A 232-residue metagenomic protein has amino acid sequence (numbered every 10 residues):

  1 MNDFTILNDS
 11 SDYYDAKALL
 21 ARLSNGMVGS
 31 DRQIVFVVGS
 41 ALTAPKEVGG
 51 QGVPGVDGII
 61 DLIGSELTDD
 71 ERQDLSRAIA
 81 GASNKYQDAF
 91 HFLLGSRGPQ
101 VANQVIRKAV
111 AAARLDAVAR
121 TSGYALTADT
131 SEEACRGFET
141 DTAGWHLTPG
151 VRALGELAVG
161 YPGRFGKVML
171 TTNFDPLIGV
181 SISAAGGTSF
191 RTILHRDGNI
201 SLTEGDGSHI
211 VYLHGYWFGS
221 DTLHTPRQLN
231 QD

Functional and structural regions predicted by a protein language model:
M1-D232: Conserved catalytic-core helix/loop/strand module for nucleotide-ribose chemistry
